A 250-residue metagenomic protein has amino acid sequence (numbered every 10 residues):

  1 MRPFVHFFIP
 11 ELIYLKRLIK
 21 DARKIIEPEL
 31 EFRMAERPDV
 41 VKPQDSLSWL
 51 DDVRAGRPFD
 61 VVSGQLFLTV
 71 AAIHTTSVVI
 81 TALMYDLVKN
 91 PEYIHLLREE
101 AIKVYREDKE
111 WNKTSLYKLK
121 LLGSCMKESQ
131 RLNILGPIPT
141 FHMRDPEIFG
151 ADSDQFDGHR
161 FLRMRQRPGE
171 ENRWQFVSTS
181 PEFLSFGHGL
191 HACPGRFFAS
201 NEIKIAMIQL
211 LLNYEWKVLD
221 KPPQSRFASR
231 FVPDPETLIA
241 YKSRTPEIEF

Functional and structural regions predicted by a protein language model:
M1-A55: Cytochrome P450 catalytic core segment centered on helix I
M1-R2, L50-F59, E171-L184: Active-site-adjacent bridging/hinge elements
L47-E100, S129, G195, I203: Central I-helix of cytochrome P450 enzymes
D108-I148, R173-F176, S180: Conserved cytochrome P450 K-helix E-x-x-R motif and the immediately C-terminal K′/meander segment
K113-L116, H188-R196: Active-site rim elements
R144-R173: Conserved cytochrome P450 K-helix/beta-meander segment immediately N-terminal to the heme-binding cysteine loop
S178-T179, L190, R196-D234: Cytochrome P450 heme-binding "Cys pocket" and the immediately downstream C-terminal segment
E215, S229-F250: C-terminal helix/juxtamembrane-tail motif
